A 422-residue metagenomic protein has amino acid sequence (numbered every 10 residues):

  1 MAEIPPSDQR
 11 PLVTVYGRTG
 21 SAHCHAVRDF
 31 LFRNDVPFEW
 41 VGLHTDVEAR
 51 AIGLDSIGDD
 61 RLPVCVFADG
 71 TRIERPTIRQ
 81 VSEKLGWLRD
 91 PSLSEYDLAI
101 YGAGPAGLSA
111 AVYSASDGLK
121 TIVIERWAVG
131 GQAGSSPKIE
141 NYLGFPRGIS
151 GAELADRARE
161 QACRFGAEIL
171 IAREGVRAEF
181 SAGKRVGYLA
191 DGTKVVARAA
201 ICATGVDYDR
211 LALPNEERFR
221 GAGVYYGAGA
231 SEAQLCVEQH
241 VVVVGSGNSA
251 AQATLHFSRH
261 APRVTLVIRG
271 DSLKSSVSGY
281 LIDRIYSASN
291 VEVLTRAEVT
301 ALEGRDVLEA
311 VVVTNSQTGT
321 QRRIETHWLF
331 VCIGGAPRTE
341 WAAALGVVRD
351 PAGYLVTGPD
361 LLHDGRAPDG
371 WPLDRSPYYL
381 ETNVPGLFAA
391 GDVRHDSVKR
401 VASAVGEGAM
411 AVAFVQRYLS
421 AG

Functional and structural regions predicted by a protein language model:
A2-D8, L88-S92: Short boundary motifs at domain starts and secondary-structure transition points
S7-V47, D55, I100-A167, A250-S278 (+3 more regions): Beta1-alpha1 glycine-rich phosphate/pyrophosphate-binding loop at the start of Rossmann-like nucleotide-binding domains
V13, A167-E168, V224, N290-E292 (+1 more regions): Short, conserved active-site loop motifs that form the nucleotide-linked donor/cofactor pocket
R18, V41-L43, A172, G227 (+2 more regions): Conserved beta-strand termini and adjacent loop/short-helix elements that scaffold enzyme active sites in alpha/beta
F30, W40, V47-Y101, S116-D117 (+7 more regions): FAD-binding core/adjacent interface of flavoenzyme oxidoreductases
S56-D60, K138-L143, F219-R220, V242-V243 (+1 more regions): Short, hinge-like loop/turn segments at secondary-structure boundaries
P91-V129, A212, R220, Y226-G279 (+3 more regions): Rossmann-like dinucleotide/flavin-binding elements
A155-A190, K194-A197, T204, S258-D374 (+1 more regions): A Rossmann-like FAD-binding core segment of flavoenzymes
